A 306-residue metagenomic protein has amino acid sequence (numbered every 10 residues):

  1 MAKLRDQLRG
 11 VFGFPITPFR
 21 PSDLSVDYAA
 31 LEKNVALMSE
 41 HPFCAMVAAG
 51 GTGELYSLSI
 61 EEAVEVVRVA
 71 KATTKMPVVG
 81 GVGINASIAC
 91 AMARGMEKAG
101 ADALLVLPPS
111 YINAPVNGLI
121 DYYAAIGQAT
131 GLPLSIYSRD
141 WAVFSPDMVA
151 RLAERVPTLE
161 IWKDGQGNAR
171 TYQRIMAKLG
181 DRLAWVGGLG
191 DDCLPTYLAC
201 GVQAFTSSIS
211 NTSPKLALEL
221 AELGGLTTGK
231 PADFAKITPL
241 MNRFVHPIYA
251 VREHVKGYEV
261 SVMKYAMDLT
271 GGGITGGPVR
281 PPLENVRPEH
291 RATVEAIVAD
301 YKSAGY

Functional and structural regions predicted by a protein language model:
A2-F144, R151, R155, L283: Active-site beta->alpha loop and helix N-cap motifs at the rims of alpha/beta catalytic domains
G13, E222, K264-D268: Generic alpha-helical structural context detector
D23-L24, M38, A70, I126 (+5 more regions): Buried hydrophobic positions in well-ordered alpha/beta secondary-structure cores of metabolic enzymes
A29-L37, E62-E65, V69, A232-R243 (+3 more regions): A non-catalytic, amphipathic alpha-helix used as a structural packing/dimerization or gating element in enzyme scaffolds
L31, A63, V67, A89 (+5 more regions): A general structural signal for well-ordered alpha-helical segments in protein cores
Q128-A129, D140-K256: Catalytic alpha/beta core domains of metabolic enzymes, predominantly
L198-C200, V245-P281: Conserved short secondary-structure transition element at the edge of the structured enzyme core that lines
G271-Y306: Flexible C-terminal active-site loop/helix
